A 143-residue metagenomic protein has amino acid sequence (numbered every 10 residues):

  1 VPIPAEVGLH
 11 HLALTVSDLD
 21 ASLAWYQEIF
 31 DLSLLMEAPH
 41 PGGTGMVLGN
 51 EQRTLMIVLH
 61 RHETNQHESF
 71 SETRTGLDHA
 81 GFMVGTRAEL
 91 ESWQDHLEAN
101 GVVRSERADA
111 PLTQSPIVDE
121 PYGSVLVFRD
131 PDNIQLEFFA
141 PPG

Functional and structural regions predicted by a protein language model:
V1-A21, L77-A80, P142-G143: N-terminal beta-strand motif that seeds the catalytic metal site of vicinal oxygen chelate
V1-P4, Q94-G143: Vicinal oxygen chelate
P4, T15-R61: Core segments of cupin and vicinal oxygen chelate
A21-S22, A88-W93: Short, conserved charged micro-motifs
G42, G76, Y122: Exposed loop/turn and edge beta-strand positions of beta-sandwich/beta-sheet ligand-binding modules
H60, E68-V84, E89: Helix-adjacent hinge/juxtasegments
E63-S69, L112-S115: A short, acidic/glycine-rich surface segment
